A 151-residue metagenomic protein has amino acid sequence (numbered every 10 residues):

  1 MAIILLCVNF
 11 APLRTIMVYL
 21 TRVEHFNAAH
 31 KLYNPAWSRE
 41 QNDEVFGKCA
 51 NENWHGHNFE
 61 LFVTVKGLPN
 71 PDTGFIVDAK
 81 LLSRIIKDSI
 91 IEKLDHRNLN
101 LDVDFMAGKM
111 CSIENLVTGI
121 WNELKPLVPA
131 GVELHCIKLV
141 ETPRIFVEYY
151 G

Functional and structural regions predicted by a protein language model:
L13: Short polybasic linear motifs
I16-G151: Charge-rich, low-complexity N-terminal segments
